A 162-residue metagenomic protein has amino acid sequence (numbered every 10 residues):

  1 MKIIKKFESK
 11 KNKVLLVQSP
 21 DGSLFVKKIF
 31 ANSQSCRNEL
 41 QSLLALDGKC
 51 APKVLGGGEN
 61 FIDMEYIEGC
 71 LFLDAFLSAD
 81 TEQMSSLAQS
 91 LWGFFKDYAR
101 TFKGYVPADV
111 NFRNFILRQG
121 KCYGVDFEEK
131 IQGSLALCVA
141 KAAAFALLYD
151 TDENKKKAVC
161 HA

Functional and structural regions predicted by a protein language model:
K2-L40, L44: ATP-binding glycine-rich loop module of kinase domains
S33, C70-L71, I131: Feature marks short, surface-exposed loop/turn motifs that line or immediately flank catalytic pockets and channel
L44-A51, L73-R118, C122-Y123: Conserved kinase catalytic-core helix
V54-G57: Conserved beta3 strand of the protein kinase N-lobe
E59-L71: Conserved short submotifs of the Hanks-type protein kinase catalytic core that shape the nucleotide-binding pocket
R113-K141: Catalytic activation segment of kinase domains across protein kinase-like and atypical kinase folds
V139-A162: Active-site activation/catalytic loop segments of kinase-like enzymes and analogous catalytic loops in related
